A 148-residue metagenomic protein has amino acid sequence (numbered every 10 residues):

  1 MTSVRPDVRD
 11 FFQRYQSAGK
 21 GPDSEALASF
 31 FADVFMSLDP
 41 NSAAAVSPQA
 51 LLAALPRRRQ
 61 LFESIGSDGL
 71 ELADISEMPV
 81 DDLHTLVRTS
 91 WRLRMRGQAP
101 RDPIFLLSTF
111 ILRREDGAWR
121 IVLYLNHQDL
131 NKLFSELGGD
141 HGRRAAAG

Functional and structural regions predicted by a protein language model:
M1-D33, G139-G148: Short, low-complexity N-terminal intrinsically disordered segments enriched in polar/charged residues
R5-P6, S24-L83: A solvent-exposed, acidic/Ser-Thr-rich amphipathic alpha-helical stretch
V34, R88-R94: Generic short beta-strand segments
L38, V87-R88, V122: Beta-strand residues in well-ordered beta-sheet regions across diverse protein folds
E63-S64, E71, R114, R120-V122 (+1 more regions): C-terminal-biased regions
L72-M78, W91-L93, L107-R113: Hydrophobic/aromatic beta-strand elements that line small-molecule binding cavities or substrate pockets in beta-rich
L93-P103: Short, cysteine-centered beta-strand-loop-beta hairpins and adjacent loop/turn segments enriched in charged/polar
F105-G138: Short beta-strand edge/turn micro-motifs at domain boundaries
